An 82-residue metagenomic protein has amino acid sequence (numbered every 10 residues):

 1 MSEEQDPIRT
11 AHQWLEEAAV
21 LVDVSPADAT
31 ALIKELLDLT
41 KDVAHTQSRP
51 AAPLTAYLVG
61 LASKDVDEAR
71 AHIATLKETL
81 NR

Functional and structural regions predicted by a protein language model:
S2-I8, L15-A19, D67-R82: C-terminal binding/interaction regions
I8-K34: An acidic intrinsically disordered interaction segment
W14, L32-E35, L39, A69-H72: Amphipathic alpha-helical interface surfaces
S25, A29-K64: Amphipathic, hydrophobic secondary-structure cores in small proteins
